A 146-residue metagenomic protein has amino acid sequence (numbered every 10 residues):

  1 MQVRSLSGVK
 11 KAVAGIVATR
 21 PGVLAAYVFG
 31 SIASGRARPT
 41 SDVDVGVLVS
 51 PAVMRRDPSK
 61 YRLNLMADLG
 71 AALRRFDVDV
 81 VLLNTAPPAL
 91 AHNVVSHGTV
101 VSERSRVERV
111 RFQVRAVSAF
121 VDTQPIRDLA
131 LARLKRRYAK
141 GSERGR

Functional and structural regions predicted by a protein language model:
M1-A25, A33-P39, A52-R146: Catalytic core of pol beta-like nucleotidyltransferases
S41-V43: Short, conserved active-site loops that position catalytic residues or coordinate cofactors/metal ions across diverse
G46-L48: Short hydrophobic/aromatic beta-strand micro-patches that form the beta-sheet surface supporting nucleotide- or nucleic
